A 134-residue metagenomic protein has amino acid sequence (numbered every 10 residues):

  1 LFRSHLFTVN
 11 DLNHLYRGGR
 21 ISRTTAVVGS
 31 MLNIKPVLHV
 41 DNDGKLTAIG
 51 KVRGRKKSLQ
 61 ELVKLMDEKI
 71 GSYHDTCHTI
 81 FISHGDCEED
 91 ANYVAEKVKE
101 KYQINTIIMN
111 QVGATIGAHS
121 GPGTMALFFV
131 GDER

Functional and structural regions predicted by a protein language model:
F2-R134: Mixed-charge interfacial surface used for oligomerization/domain docking and macromolecular partner engagement
